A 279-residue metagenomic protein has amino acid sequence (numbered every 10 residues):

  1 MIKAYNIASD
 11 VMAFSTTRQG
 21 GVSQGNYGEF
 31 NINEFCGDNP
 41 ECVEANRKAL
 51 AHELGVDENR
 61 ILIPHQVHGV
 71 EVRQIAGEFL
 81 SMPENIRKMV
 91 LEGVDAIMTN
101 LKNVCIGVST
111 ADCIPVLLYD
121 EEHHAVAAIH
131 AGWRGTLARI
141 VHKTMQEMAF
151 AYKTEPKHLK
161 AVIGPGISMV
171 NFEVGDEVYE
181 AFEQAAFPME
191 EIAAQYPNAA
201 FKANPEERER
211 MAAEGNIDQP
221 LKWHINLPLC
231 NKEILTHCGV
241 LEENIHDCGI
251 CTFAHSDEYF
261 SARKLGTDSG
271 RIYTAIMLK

Functional and structural regions predicted by a protein language model:
M1-K279: Active-site microenvironment for binding and transforming phosphate-containing groups
